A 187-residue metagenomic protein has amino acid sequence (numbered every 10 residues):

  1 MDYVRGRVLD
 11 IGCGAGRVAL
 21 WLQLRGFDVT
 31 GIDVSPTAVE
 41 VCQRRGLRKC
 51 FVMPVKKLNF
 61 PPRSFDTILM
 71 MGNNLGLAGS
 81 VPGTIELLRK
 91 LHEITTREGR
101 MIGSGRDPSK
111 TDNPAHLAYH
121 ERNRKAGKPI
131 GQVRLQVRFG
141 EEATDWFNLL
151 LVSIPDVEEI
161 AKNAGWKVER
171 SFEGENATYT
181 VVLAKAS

Functional and structural regions predicted by a protein language model:
R5-G14: Conserved class I S-adenosyl-L-methionine
A15-G26: Conserved SAM-binding loop of SAM-dependent methyltransferases across substrates and taxa, primarily the Class I
S35-P36: Conserved SAM/SAH-binding beta-strand->alpha-helix loop
L47-K57: Conserved SAM-binding strand-loop segment of SAM-dependent methyltransferases
K56-T67: A short acidic, Gly/Pro-enriched loop at the edge of an enzyme's catalytic core that lines a small-molecule cofactor
D66-I85: A short SAM/SAH-binding and catalytic strip from SAM-dependent methyltransferases
T84-R97: A short glycine-rich, Lys/Arg-flanked "PGG" loop and its adjoining helix->strand segment in the class I
T96-D156, K162: SAM-dependent methyltransferase
